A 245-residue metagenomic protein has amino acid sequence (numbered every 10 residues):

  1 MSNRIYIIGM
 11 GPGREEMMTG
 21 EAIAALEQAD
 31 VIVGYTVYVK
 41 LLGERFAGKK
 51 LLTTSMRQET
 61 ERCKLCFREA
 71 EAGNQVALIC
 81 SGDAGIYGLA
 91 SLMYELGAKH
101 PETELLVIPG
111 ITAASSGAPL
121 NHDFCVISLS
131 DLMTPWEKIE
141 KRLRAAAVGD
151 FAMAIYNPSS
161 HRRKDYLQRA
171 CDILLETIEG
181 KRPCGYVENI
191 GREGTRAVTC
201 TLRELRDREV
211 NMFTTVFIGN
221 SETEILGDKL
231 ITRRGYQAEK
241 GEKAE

Functional and structural regions predicted by a protein language model:
M1-L106, K243-E245: Class I S-adenosyl-L-methionine
I5, Q75-V76, V148-E245: A contiguous loop/helix-start segment that scaffolds small-molecule binding in enzyme catalytic cores
G11-M17, M133-W136, V198-C200: Short gly/ser/thr-rich secondary-structure transition/capping motifs
A29-I32, R45, E69-G73, L96 (+6 more regions): Change "in soluble alpha/beta enzymes" to "in soluble alpha/beta proteins
V39-L41, E59-T60, I111-S115, L132-P135 (+1 more regions): Short gly/pro/ser/thr-enriched loop/turn and capping motifs at secondary-structure boundaries
N74-C80, P119-D131, R203-M212: A polyampholytic, Gly/Pro-enriched intrinsically disordered region
G88-A152: Class I SAM-dependent methyltransferase SAM-binding "motif I" and its flanking Rossmann-like core
